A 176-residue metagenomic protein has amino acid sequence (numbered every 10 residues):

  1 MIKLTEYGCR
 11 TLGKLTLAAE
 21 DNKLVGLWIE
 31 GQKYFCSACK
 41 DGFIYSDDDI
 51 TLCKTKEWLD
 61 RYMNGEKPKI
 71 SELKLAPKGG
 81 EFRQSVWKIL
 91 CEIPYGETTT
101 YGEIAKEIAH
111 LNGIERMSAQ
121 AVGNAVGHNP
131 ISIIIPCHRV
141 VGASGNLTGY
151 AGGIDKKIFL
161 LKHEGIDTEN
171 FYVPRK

Functional and structural regions predicted by a protein language model:
M1-G113, M117, E164-K176: Basic nucleic-acid-binding alpha-helical/helix-turn surface characteristic of O6-alkylguanine DNA
L15, T98, A125, N129 (+2 more regions): Gly/Ser/Thr-rich beta-alpha loop segments that engage phosphate groups in nucleotides
F35-C39, V141, I154: Short glycine/proline- and charge-enriched loop/turn segments that cap or connect secondary-structure elements
C91, A109, G127, G142-G145: A broad detector of the eukaryotic-type serine/threonine protein kinase catalytic domain
G113-I131: Regulatory, non-catalytic segments
I133-V140: Short Lys/Arg-enriched helix C-cap and helix-to-coil transition segments that create basic nucleic-acid-contact patches
A143-K176: …primarily DNA-binding HTH/wHTH and HhH modules…
